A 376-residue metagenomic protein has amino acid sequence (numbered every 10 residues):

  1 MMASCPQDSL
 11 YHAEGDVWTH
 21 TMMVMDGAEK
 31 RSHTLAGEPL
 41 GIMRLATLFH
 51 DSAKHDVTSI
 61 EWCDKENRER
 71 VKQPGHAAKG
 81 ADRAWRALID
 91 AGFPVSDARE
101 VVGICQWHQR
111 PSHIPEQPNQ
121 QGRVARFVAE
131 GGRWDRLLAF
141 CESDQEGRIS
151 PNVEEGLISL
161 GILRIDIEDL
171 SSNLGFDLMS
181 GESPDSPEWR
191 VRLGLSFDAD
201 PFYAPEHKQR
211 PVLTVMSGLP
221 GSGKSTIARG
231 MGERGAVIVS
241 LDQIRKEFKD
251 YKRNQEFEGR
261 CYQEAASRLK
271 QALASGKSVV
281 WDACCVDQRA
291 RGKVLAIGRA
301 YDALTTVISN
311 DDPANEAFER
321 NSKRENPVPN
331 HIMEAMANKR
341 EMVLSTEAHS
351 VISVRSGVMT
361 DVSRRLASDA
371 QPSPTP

Functional and structural regions predicted by a protein language model:
M1-M25, S59-V71: Active-site flanking loop/helix segments enriched in acidic
E29-S159: Divalent metal-dependent catalytic cores for phosphoryl transfer on phosphate-bearing substrates
L170-K208: N-terminal pre-Walker A segment at the start of P-loop NTPase domains
A204, K208-T214, S275-K277: Pre-Walker A (Motif I) flank of P-loop NTPase domains
V212-M231: Glycine-rich phosphate-binding P-loop
T214, G230, D312-P376: Conserved GTP-binding G-domain of TRAFAC-class P-loop NTPases and closely related GTPase folds
S225-K277, A314-E319: Conserved substrate/cofactor phosphate-moiety recognition/catalytic segment in nucleotide-dependent phosphotransferases
E247, L273, V286-N326, L344: ATP-dependent NMP and nucleoside kinases share a basic, alpha-helical "lid"
